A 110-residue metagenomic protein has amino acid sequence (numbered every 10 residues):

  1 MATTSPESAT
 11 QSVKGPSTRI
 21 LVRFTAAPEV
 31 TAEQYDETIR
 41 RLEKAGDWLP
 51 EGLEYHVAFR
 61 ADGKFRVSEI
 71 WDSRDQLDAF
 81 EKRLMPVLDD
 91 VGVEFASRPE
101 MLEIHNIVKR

Functional and structural regions predicted by a protein language model:
M1-R66, D72-P86, V93-R110: Short S/T/G/P-rich N-terminal loop/turn motif that feeds into the first structured element of a domain
